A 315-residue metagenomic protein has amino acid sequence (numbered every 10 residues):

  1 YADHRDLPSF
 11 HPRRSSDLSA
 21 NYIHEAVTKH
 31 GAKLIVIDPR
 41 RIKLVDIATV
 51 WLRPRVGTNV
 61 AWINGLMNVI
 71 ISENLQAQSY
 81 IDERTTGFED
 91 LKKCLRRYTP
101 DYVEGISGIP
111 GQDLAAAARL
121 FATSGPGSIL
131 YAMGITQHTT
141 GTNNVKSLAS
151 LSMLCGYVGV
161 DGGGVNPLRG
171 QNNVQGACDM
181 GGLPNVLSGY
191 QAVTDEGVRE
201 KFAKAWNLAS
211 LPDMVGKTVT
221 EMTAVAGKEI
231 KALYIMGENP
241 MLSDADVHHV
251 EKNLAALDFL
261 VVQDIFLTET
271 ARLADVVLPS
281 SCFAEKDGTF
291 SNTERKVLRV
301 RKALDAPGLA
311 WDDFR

Functional and structural regions predicted by a protein language model:
Y1-H4, P8-S15: Short, small-residue-biased leader/transition segments that mark boundaries at the very start of proteins
D6, N74, C94, D179-G182 (+2 more regions): Acidic/proline-rich low-complexity IDRs
R13-N173, V193-R315: Cofactor-pocket helix-loop regions in the catalytic cores of large enzyme subunits
N173, M180-G189, T194: Surface-exposed loop and adjacent secondary-structure segments within mature catalytic domains
